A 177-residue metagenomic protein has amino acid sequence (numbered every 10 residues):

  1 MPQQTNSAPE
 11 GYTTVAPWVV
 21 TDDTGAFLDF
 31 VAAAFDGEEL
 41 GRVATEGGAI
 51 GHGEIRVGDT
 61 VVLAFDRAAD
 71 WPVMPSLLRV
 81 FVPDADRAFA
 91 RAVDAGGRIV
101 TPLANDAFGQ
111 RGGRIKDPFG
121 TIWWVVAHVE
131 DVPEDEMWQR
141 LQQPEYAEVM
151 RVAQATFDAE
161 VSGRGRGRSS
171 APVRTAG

Functional and structural regions predicted by a protein language model:
P2-E10, A90-G177: Vicinal oxygen chelate
A8-Y12, W18-V61: Core segments of cupin and vicinal oxygen chelate
T14-D22, H52-R56, A69-V93, R111-K116: Vicinal oxygen chelate
D29-F35, R87-G97: Short, positively charged
T45-G48, D70, N105-A107: A short beta-turn/loop motif at secondary-structure boundaries
T60-L63, G120-I122: Short, charged/polar, Gly/Pro-enriched secondary-structure boundary elements
L63-A64, T101: Hydrophobic residues in well-ordered beta-strands that form the structural core
